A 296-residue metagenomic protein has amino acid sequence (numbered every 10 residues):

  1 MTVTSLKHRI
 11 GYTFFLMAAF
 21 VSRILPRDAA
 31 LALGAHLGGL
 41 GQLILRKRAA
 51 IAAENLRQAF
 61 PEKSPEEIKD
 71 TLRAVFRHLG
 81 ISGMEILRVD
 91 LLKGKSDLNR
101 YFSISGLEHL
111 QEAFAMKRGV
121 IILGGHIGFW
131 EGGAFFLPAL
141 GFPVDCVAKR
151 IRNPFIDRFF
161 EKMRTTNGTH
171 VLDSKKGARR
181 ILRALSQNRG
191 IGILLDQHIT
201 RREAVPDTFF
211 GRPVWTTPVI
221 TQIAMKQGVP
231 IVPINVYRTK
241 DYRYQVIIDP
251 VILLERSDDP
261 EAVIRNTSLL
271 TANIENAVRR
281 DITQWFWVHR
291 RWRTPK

Functional and structural regions predicted by a protein language model:
M1-G124, K162, G168: Membrane-anchoring hydrophobic helices of lipid-metabolizing enzymes
T2-L6, L25, G41-I44, K63-R73 (+3 more regions): Non-catalytic C-terminal accessory region of glycerolipid acyltransferases and related lyso-lipid remodeling enzymes
M17, A29, A52-N55, G133 (+4 more regions): Hydrophobic alpha-helical segments typical of transmembrane helices and their membrane-interface/capping positions
K47, I104, G128, P154-F155 (+3 more regions): Residue-level recognition of alpha-helix initiation/capping sites
I81, M116-K175, H198-D207: Catalytic core of membrane glycerolipid acyltransferases/transacylases, capturing the structured, soluble-facing
D97-F102, K149, T166-L172, F210-G211 (+1 more regions): Short, flexible loop segments at the rims of nucleotide/cofactor-binding pockets, characterized by
L107-Q111, A134, F160-E161, I181-L182 (+1 more regions): Short amphipathic alpha-helical segments and helix-helix/interface helices
